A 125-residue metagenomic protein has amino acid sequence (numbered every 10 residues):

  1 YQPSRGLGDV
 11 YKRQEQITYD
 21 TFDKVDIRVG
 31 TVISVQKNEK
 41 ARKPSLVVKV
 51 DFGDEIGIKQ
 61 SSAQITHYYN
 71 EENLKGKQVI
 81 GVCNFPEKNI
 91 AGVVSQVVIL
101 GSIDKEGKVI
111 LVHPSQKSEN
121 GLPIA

Functional and structural regions predicted by a protein language model:
Y1-Y11: Single conserved hydrophobic/aromatic residue that forms the stacking wall/gate of nucleotide- or nucleobase-binding
D9-A125: Basic, polyanion-binding surface patches
